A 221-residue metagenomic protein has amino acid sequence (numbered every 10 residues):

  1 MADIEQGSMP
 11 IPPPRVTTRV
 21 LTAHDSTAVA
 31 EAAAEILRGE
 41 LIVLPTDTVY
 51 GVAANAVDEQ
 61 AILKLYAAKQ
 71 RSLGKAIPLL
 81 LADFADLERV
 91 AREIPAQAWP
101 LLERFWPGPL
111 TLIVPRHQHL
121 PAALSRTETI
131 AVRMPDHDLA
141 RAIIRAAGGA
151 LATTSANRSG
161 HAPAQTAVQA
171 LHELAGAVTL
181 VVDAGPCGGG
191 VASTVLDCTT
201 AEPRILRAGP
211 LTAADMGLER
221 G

Functional and structural regions predicted by a protein language model:
A2-G221: Active-site-adjacent structural elements in enzyme catalytic cores
